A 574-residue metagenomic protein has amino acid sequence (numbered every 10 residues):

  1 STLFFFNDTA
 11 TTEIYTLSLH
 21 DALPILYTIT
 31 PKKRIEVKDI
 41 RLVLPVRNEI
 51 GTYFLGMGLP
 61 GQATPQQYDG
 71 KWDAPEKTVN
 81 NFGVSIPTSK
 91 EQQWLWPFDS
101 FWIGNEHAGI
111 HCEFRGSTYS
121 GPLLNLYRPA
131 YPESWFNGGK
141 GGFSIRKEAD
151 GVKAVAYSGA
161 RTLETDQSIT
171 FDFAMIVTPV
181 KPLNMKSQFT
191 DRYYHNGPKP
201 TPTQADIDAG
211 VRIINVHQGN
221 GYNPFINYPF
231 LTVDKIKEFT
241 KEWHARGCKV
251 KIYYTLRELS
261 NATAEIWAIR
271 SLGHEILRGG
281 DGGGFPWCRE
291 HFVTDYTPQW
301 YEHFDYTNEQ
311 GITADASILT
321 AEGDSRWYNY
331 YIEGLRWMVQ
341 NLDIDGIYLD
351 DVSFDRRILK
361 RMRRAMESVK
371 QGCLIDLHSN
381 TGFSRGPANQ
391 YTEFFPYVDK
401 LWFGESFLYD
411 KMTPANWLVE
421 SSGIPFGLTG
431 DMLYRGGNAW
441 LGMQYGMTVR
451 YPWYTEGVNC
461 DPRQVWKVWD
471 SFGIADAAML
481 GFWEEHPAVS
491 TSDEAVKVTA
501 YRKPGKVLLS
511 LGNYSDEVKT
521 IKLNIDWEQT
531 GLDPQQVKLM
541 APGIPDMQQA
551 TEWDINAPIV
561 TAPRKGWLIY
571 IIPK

Functional and structural regions predicted by a protein language model:
S1, L17-S18, A22-R257, G457-V468: Carbohydrate-recognition beta-sandwich/jelly-roll modules in extracellular/periplasmic carbohydrate-active proteins
L23, T170, T551-K574: C-terminal beta-strand-rich structural cap/linker in extracellular carbohydrate-active enzymes
P45-P60, D526-P545: Solvent-exposed beta-hairpin/edge-strand motifs
L163-T170, K360-M540: Active-site-proximal substrate-binding groove within the catalytic cores of carbohydrate-active enzymes
F189-G197, H217-V233, I312-N329, D343-S353: The substrate-binding groove and active-site-proximal loops of carbohydrate-active enzymes, especially glycoside
P198-P200, Q204, W243, E322-L374 (+1 more regions): Active-site and adjacent substrate-binding regions of carbohydrate-active enzymes
I214-V216, V250-I252, I347-L349, I375-L377 (+1 more regions): Hydrophobic faces of well-ordered beta-strands that scaffold small-molecule active sites in alpha/beta enzyme cores
I252, L256-L342: Active-site-adjacent "subsite" loops/lids of carbohydrate-active enzymes
